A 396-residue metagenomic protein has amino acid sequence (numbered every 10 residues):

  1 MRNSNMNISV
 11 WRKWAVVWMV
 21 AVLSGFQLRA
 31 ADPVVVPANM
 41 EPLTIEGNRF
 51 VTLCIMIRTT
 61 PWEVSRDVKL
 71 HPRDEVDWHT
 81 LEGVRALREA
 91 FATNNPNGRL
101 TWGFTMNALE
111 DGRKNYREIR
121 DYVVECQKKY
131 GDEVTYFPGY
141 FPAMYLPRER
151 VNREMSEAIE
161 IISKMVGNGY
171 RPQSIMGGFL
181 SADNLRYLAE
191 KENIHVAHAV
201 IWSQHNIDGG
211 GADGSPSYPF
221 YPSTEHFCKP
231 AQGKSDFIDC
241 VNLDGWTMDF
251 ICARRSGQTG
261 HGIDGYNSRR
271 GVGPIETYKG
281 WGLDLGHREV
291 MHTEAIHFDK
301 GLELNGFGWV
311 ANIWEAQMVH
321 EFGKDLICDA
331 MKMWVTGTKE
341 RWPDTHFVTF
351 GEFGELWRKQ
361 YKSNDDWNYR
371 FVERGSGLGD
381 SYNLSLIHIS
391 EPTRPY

Functional and structural regions predicted by a protein language model:
N3-V16: Bacterial N-terminal signal peptides that target proteins for export
A15-G25: Bacterial N-terminal signal peptides
L28-A30: Boundary at the C-terminal end of the N-terminal hydrophobic targeting segment
D32-R88: Boundary/entry segment of secreted carbohydrate-active catalytic domains
P33-N39, S174-E303, D365, R374-S381: Active-site-adjacent pocket scaffolds in enzyme catalytic domains
H71-E89, K114-V123, V151-A158, L283-K300 (+1 more regions): Well-ordered, non-membrane alpha-helical segments in soluble/globular domains
G98, G103-L180, N242-E276, L304-V319 (+1 more regions): Metal-dependent polysaccharide deacetylase catalytic core of the NodB/CE4 family, i.e., the active-site-bearing domain
I387-P392: Conserved small/polar residues in nucleotide/adenosyl-binding loops
